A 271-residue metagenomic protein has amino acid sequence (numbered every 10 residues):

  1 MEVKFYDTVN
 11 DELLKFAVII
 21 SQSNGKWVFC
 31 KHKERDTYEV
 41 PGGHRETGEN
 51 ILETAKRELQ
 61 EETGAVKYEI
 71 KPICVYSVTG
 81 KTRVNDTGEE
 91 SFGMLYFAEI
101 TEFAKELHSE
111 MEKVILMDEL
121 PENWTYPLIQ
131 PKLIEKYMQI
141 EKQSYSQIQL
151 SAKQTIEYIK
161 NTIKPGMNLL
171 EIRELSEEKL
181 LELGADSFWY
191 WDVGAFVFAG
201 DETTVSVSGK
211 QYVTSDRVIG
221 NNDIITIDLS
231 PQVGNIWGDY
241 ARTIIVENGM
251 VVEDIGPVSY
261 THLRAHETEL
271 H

Functional and structural regions predicted by a protein language model:
M1-V18: Acidic, metal-coordinating catalytic segment for phosphate/diphosphate chemistry, firing primarily on the Nudix
Q22-E61: Conserved Nudix-box catalytic region and its N-terminal flanking loop in Nudix hydrolases and closely related
E46-K71, Y76-K132: Unchanged
I156-F188: Extended boundary segments
W191-V207: Short, basic/aromatic beta-hairpin or loop at an interaction surface
T203-I236: Acidic/histidine-enriched ion/cofactor-binding microenvironments in catalytic or ligand-binding pockets
G238-D254: Short, compositionally biased
T261-L270: Conserved small/polar residues in nucleotide/adenosyl-binding loops
